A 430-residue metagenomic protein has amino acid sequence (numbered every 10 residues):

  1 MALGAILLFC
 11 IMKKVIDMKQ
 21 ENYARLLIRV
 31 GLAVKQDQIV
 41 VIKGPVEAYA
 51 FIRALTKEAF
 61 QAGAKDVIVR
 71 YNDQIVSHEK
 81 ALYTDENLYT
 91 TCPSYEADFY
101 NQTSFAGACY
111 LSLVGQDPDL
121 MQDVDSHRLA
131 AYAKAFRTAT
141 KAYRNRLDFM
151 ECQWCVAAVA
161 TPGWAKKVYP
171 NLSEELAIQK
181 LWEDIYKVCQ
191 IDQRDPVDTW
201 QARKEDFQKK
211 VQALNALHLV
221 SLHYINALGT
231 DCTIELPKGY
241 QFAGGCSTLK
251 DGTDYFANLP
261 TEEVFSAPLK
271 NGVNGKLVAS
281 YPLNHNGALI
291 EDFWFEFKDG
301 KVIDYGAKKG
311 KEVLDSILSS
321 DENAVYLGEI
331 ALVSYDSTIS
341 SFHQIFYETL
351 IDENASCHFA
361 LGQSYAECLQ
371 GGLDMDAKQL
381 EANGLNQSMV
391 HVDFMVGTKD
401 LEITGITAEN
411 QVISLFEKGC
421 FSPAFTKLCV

Functional and structural regions predicted by a protein language model:
M1-K14: N-terminal amphipathic/basic-hydrophobic helices that include classical n-h-c signal peptides and signal-anchor
M12-N274, Q411, P423-V430: Active-site bordering "gate/hinge" segments that shape substrate access to catalytic or cofactor-binding pockets
R25, N215-L217, N286-A288, N323 (+2 more regions): Short solvent-exposed loop/turn micro-motifs enriched in small/polar/acidic residues
E47, Q116-P118, T161, G229 (+8 more regions): Short, glycine-/Ser/Thr-/acidic-enriched flexible segments
S266-E322: Long, well-ordered mid-to-C-terminal structural blocks that present hydrophobic/aromatic surfaces
G272-N274, I290-D292, D299-V302, V325-E329 (+3 more regions): Active-site lining segments that contact anionic ligands and/or coordinate catalytic metals
D304-L373: Dual-mode signal for accessory low-complexity, basic/Gly-rich regions
K378-V430: Extended hydrophobic packing segments that form well-structured cores
